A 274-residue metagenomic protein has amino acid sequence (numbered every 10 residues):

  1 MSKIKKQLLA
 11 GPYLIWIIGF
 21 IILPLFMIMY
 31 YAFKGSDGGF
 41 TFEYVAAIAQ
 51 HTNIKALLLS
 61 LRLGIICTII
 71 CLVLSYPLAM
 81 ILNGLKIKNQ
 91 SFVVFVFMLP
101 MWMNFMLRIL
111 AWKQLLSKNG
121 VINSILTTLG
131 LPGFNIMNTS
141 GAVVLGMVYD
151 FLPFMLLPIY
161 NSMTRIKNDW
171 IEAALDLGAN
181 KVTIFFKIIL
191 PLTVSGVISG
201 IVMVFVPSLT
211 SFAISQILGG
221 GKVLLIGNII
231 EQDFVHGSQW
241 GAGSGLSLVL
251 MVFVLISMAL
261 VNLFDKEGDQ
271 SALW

Functional and structural regions predicted by a protein language model:
S2-I4, L58, K88-S91, S140-A142 (+1 more regions): Amphipathic cytosolic juxtamembrane alpha-helices at the membrane-cytosol interface of multi-pass membrane transporters
I4, V45-T52, F212, Q216-E267: Interhelical loop and adjacent transmembrane-helix boundary motif in polytopic membrane transport permeases
K6-Y13, L23, M27, Y31 (+2 more regions): C-terminal transmembrane helix and the adjacent membrane-cytosol boundary/short C-terminal tail of inner/organellar
L9-A10, L78-L115, I171-E172, F185 (+1 more regions): Cytoplasmic-entry segments and transmembrane alpha-helices of multi-pass inner-membrane transporters
G11, I15-N53, L116-N119, G219 (+2 more regions): Short membrane-interfacial helix/loop motifs at transmembrane-helix boundaries
P12-I21, F95, L99, Y149 (+2 more regions): Transmembrane alpha-helices
F42, I109-V148, V182, L218-K222: Membrane-interfacial helix termini and adjacent extracytoplasmic/periplasmic loops of multi-pass transporters
H51-G84: Transmembrane alpha-helix signature in integral membrane proteins
